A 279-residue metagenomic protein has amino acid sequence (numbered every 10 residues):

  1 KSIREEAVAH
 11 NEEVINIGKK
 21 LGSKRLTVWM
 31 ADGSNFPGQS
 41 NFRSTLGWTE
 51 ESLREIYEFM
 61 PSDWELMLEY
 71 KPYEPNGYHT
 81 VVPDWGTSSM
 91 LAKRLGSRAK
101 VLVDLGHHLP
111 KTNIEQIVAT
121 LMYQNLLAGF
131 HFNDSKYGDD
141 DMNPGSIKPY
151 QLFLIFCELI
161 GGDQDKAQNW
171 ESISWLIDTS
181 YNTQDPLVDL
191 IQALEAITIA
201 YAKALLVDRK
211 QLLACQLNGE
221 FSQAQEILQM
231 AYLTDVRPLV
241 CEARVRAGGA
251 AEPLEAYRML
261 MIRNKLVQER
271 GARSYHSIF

Functional and structural regions predicted by a protein language model:
K1-E5, M30-R43: Surface-exposed, active-site-proximal loop segments in enzymatic domains
K1-N16, G47-W48: Glycine-rich anion/phosphate-binding loops
A7, N16-I17, W29, L102: Polar low-complexity intrinsically disordered regions
N16, K24, G38, E50-E65 (+1 more regions): Histidine-acidic metal/acid-base catalytic patches
T27-D32, L66-P72: Short, structured patches in soluble enzyme cores that scaffold and shape functional sites
S40-S44, N76-H79: Alpha-helix capping and helix-loop boundary segments enriched in small/acidic/polar residues
Y73-E74, G106: Short, basic, glycine/proline-bearing loop/turn elements
